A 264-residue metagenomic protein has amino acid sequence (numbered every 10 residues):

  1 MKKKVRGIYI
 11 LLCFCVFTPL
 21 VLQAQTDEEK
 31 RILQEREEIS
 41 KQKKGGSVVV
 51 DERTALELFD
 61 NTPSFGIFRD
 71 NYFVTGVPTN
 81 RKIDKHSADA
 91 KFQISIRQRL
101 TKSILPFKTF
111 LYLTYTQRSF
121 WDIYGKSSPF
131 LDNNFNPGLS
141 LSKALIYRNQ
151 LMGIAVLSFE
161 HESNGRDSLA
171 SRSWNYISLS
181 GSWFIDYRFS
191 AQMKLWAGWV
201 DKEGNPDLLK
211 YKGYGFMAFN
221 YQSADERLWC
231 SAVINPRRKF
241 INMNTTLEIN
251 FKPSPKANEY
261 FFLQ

Functional and structural regions predicted by a protein language model:
M1-T54: Cleavable N-terminal export/targeting peptides
A24-E28, D201, N205, I249: Sequence termini and other peripheral, non-core segments
E28-S40, S163, W199-D201, R227-S231 (+1 more regions): Intrinsically disordered, low-complexity linker/tail regions enriched in polar/charged residues
S47-G76: An anionic/polar, Ser/Thr-rich intrinsically disordered regulatory signature
R53-T62, F240-Q264: Predominantly the C-terminal beta-signal and adjacent terminal strand-loop region of outer-membrane beta-barrel
I67-G76, H86, T101-D225, C230-I241: Outer-membrane pore/translocation modules
K82-K102: N-terminal low-complexity, intrinsically disordered segments
I94-R99, P137-A144, T246-N250: Short, well-ordered amphipathic alpha-helices
